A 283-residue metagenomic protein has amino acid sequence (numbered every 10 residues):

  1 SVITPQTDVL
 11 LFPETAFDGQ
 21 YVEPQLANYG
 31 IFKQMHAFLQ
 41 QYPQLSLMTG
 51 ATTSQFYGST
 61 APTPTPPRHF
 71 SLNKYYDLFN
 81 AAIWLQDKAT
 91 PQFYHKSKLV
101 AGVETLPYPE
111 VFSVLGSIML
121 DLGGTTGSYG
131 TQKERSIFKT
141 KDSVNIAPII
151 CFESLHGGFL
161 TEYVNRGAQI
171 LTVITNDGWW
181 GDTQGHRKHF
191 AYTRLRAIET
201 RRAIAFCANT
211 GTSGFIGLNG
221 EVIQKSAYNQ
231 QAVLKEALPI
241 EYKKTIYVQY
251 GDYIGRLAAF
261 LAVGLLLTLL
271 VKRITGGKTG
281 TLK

Functional and structural regions predicted by a protein language model:
S1-K283: Enzyme catalytic cores with a strong preference for nitrogen-chemistry domains
